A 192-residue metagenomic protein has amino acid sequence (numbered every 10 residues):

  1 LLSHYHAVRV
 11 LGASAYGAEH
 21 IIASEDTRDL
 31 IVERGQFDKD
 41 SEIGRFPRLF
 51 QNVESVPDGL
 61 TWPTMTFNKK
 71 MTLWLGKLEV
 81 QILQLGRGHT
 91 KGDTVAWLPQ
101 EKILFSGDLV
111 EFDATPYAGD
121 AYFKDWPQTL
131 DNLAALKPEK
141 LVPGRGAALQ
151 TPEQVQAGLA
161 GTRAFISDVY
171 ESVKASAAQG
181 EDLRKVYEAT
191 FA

Functional and structural regions predicted by a protein language model:
L1-H6, I22-D26, L85, L104-G107 (+1 more regions): Active-site neighborhood of phospho(di)ester-bond hydrolases with catalytic His/Asp-centered motifs
L1-T64, N68-T72: Active-site HxH/HxHxD metal-binding segment of metal-dependent hydrolases
Y5-L11, R28-I31, T90-D93, E111-P116 (+1 more regions): Active-site environment of divalent metal-dependent phosphoester hydrolases
H6-R9, S24, L60, I103 (+4 more regions): Solvent-exposed, acidic/flexible segments
D58-Q128, A135: Catalytic core of the metallo-beta-lactamase
E79, A189-A192: Divalent metal-binding segments
W97, K124-E181, K185, A189: Divalent-metal (often Zn2+) His-rich catalytic cores of metallo-beta-lactamase-fold enzymes
